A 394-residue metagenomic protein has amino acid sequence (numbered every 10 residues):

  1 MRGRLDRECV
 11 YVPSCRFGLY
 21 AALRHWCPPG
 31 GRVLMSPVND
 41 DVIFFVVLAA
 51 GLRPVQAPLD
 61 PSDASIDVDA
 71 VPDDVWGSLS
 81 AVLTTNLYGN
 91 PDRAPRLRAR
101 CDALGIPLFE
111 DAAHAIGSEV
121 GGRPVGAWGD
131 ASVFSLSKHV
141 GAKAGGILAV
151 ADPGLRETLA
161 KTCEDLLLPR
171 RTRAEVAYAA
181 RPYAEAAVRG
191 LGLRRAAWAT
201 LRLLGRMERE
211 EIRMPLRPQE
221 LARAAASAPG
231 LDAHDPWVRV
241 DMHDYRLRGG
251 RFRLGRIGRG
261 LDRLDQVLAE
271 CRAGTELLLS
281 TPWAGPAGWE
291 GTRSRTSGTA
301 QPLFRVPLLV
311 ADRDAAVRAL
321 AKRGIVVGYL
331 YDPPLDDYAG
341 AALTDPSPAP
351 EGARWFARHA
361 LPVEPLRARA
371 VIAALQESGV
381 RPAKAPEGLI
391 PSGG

Functional and structural regions predicted by a protein language model:
M1-P29, A50, W237, Q266 (+1 more regions): Conserved PLP-binding active-site segment in aminotransferase class I/II-type PLP enzymes
R4-E8, F17, L23-A103, P107-E119: PLP-dependent aminotransferase-like
A127-E164, A199-R202, R206-M207: Active-site PLP attachment segment
A149, P307-A311, E364: Short hydrophobic/aromatic beta-strand micro-patches that form the beta-sheet surface supporting nucleotide- or nucleic
L155-R248: Active-site C-terminal subdomain of aminotransferase-like
R156-E157, D312-A319, A368-A374: Short, conserved charged micro-motifs
R171-V176, G288-S297, R313-A360, V380-I390: Conserved PLP cofactor-binding pocket of PLP-dependent enzymes
E220-L264, L268, R272-L279, E290-P307: Conserved glycine-rich beta-strand-loop-beta hairpin in the small C-terminal domain of fold type I
